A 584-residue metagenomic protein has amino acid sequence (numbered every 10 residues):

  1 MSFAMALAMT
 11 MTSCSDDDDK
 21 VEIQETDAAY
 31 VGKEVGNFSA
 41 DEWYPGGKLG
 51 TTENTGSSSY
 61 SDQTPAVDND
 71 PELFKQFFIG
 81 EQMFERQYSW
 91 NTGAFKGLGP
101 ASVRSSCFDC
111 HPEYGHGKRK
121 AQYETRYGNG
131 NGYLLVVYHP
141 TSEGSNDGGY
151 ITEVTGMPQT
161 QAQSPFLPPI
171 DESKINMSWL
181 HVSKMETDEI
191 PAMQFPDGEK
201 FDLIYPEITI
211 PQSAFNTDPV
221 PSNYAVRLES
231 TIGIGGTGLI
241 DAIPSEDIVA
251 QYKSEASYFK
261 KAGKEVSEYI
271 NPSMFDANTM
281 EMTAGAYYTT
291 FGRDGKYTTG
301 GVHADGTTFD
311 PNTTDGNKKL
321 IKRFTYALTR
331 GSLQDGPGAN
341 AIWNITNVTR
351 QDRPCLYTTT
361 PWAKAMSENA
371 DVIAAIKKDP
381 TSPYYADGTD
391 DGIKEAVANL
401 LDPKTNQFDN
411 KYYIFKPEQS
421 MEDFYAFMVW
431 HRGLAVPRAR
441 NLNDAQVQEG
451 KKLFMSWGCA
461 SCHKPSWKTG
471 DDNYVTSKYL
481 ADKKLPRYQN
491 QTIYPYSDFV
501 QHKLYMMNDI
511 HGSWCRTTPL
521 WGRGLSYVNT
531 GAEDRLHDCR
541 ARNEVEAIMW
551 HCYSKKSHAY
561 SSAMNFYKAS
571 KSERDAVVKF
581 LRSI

Functional and structural regions predicted by a protein language model:
T10-S13: C-terminal motif of bacterial Sec signal peptides marking the signal peptidase cleavage site
D18-F78, Y88-M428, R432-A445, L453-I584: Electron-transfer interface patches adjacent to heme c in soluble/periplasmic c-type cytochromes and di-/multiheme
E81: N-terminal cofactor/phosphate-binding cores enriched in small/glycine residues, especially glycine-rich loops such as
